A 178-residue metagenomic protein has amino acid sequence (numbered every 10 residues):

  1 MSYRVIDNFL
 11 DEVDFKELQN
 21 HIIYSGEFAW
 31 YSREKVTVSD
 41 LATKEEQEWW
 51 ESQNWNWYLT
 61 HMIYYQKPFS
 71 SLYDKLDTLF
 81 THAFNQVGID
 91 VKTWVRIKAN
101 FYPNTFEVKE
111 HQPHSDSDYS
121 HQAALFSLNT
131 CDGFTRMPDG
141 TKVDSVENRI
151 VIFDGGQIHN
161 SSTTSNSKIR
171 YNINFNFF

Functional and structural regions predicted by a protein language model:
M1-K92: Non-heme Fe(II)/2-oxoglutarate
Y65-F178: Catalytic core of non-heme Fe(II) oxygenases with the double-stranded beta-helix
